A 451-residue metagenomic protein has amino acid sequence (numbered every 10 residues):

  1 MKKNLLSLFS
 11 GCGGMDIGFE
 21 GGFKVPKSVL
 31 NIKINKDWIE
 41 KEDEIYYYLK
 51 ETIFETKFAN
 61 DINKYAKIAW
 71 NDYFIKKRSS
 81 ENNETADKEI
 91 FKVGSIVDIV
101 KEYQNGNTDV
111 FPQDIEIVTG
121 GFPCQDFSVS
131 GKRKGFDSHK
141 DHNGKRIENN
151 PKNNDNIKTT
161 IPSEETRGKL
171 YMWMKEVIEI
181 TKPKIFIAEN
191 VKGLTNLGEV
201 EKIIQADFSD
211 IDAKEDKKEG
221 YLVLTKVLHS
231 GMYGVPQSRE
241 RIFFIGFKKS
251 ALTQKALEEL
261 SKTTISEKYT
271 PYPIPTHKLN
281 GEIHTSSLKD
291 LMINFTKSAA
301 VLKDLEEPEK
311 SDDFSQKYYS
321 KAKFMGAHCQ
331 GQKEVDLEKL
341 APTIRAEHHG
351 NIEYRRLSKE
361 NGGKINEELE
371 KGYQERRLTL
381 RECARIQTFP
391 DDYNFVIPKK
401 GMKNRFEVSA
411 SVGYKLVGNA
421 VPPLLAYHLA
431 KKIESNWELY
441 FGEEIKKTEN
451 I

Functional and structural regions predicted by a protein language model:
K2-D87: Conserved S-adenosyl-L-methionine
K2-L5, K57, R239-R241, K339-A341: Extracellular structured ligand-interaction cores
G13-G14, Y65, P123-F127, K192-G193 (+5 more regions): Short, solvent-exposed loop/turn segments at secondary-structure junctions
I39-F58, K152-E165, E368-G372: Intrinsically disordered, low-complexity acidic Ser/Thr-rich regulatory segments
K57, E89, I115-E116, K184: Conserved acidic residues
G94: Cofactor-binding loops of NAD(P)H-dependent oxidoreductases, dominated by short-chain dehydrogenase/reductases
I99-I115, Q125, V129-K339: Class I S-adenosyl-L-methionine
E307-I451: C-terminal target-recognition/interaction regions appended to catalytic cores
